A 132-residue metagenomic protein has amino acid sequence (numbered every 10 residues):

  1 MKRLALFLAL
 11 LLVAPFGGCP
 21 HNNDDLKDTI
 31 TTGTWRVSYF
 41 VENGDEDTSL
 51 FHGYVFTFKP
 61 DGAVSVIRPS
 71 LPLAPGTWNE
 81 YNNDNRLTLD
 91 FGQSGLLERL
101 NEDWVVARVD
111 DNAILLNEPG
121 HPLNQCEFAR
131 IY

Functional and structural regions predicted by a protein language model:
L4-V13: Sec-dependent N-terminal signal peptides
P15-G18: C-terminal motif of bacterial Sec signal peptides marking the signal peptidase cleavage site
P20-T77, Y81-Y132: Lipid interaction determinants
